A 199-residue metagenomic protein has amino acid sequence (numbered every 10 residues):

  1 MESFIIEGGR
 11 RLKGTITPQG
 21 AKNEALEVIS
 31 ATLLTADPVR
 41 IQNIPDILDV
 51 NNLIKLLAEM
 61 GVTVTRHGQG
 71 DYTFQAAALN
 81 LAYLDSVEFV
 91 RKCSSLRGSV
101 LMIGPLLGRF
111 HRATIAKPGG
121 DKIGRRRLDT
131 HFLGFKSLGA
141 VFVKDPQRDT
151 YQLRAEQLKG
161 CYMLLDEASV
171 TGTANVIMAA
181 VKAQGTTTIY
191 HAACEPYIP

Functional and structural regions predicted by a protein language model:
M1-P199: Structural preference for solvent-exposed beta-strand-turn elements and adjacent flexible terminal/loop segments within
